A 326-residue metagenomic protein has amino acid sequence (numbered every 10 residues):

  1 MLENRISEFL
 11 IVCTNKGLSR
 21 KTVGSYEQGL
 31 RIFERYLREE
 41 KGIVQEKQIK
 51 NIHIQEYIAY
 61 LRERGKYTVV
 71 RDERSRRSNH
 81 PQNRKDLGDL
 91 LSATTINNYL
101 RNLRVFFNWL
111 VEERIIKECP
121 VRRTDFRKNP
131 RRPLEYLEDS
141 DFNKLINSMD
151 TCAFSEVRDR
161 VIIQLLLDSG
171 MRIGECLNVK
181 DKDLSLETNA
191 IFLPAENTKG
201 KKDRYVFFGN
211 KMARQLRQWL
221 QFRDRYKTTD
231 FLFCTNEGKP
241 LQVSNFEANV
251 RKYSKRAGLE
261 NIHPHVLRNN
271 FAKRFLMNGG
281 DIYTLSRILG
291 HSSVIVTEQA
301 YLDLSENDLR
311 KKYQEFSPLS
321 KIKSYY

Functional and structural regions predicted by a protein language model:
N4-G24, L30-P133, S148-T151: N-terminal core-binding DNA-recognition domain of tyrosine recombinases/integrases
E113-I116, N129-K144, K199-N210, Y226-D230: DNA breakage-rejoining catalytic core of tyrosine-based enzymes
I116, K128-P130, K144-I173, T198-G200: Basic, Lys/Arg- and aromatic-enriched nucleic-acid-binding interface segment
Q164, D168, S244, K252 (+1 more regions): C-terminal catalytic core of tyrosine-transesterase DNA break-rejoin enzymes
S169, G174, N178-Q218: Conserved tyrosine-mediated DNA breakage-rejoining catalytic core shared by Y-recombinases
L184-L186, Q242, E260-N261, G280-A300 (+1 more regions): Short, polar N-cap/turn motifs at the start of nucleic acid-interacting alpha helices
G209-L259: Active-site/catalytic core of tyrosine-dependent DNA strand-transfer enzymes
F316-Y326: C-terminal secondary-structure termini that scaffold catalytic or DNA-interacting sites
